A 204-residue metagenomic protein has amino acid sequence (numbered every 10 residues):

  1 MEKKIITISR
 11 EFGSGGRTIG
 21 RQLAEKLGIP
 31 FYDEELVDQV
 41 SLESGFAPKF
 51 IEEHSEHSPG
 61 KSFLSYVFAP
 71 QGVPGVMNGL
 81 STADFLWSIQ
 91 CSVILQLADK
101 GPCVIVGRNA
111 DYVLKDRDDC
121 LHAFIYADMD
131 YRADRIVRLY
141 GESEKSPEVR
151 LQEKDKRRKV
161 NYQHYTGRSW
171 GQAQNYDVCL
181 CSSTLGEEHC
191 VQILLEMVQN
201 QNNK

Functional and structural regions predicted by a protein language model:
E2-R10, G101: Pre-Walker A (Motif I) flank of P-loop NTPase domains
I8-R21: Glycine-rich phosphate-binding P-loop
P30-S41: Short beta-strand-centered segment that lines the nucleotide-binding/catalytic pocket of NTP-utilizing
S41-P102: ATP-dependent small-molecule kinase phosphotransfer cores that center on conserved nucleotide phosphate-binding segments
K61-A69, S143-E188: Small-molecule kinase domains that catalyze NTP-dependent phosphoryl transfer to phosphate-bearing small molecules
L97, C103, A110-D116: RNA pseudouridine synthases
D116-R138, E144-K154: Conserved phosphate-donor/acceptor-positioning beta-strand/loop module used by diverse small-molecule
